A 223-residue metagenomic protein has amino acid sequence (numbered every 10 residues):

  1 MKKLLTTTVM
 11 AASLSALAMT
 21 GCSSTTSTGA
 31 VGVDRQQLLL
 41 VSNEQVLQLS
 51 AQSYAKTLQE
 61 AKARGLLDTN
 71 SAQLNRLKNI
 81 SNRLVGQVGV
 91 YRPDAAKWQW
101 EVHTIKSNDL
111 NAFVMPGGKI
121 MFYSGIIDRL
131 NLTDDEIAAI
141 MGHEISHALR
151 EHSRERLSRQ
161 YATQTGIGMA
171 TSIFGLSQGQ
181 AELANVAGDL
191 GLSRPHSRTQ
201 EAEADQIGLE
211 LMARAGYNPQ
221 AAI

Functional and structural regions predicted by a protein language model:
K2-I223: A Zn2+-metalloprotease active-site environment signal
